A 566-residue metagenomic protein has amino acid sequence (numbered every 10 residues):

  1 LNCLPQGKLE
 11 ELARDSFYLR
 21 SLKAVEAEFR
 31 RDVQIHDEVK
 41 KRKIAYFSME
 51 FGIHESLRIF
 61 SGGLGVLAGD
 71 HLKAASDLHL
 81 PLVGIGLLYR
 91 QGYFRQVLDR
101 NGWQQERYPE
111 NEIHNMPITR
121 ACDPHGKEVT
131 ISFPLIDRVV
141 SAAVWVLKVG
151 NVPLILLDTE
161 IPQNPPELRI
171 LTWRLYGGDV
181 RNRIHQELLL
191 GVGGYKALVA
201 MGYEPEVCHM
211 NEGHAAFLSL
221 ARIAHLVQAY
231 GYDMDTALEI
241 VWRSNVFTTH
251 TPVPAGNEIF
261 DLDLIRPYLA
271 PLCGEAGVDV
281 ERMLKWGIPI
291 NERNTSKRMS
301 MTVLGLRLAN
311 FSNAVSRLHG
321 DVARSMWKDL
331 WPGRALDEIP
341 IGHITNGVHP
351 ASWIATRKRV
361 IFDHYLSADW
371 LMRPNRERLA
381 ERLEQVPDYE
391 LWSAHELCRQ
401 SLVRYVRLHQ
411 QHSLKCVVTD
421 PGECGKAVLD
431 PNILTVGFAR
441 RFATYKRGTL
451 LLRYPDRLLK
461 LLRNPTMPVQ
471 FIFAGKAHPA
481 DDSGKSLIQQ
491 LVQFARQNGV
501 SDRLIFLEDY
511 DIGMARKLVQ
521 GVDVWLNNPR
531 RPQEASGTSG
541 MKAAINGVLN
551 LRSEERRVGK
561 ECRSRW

Functional and structural regions predicted by a protein language model:
L1-R563: Catalytic cores of carbohydrate-active enzymes across secretory and cytosolic contexts
